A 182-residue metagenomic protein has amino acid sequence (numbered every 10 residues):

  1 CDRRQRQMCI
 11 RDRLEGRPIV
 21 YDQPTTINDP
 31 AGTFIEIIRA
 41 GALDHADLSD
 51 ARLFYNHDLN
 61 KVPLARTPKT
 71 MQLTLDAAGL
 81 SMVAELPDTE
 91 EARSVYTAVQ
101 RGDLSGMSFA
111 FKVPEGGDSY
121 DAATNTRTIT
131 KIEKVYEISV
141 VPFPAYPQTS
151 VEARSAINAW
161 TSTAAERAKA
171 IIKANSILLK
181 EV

Functional and structural regions predicted by a protein language model:
C1-R6, I10: Single conserved hydrophobic/aromatic residue that forms the stacking wall/gate of nucleotide- or nucleobase-binding
R13-I19, V83: Short amphipathic
D22, T33, D88-E90: Short, surface-exposed beta-strand-loop junctions and turns on beta-sheet-rich folds
P24-I27, P63-L64, Y146-T149: Short helix/loop capping segments that flank catalytic or ligand/cofactor-binding pockets
N28-L43: Short Gly/aromatic-enriched secondary-structure transition segments
G41-A84: A glycine-rich, hydrophobic loop/mini-helix early in the fold
T70-A168: Residue microenvironments linked to proteolytic maturation and disulfide-stabilized extracellular modules
A164-V182: Enriched but not universal
